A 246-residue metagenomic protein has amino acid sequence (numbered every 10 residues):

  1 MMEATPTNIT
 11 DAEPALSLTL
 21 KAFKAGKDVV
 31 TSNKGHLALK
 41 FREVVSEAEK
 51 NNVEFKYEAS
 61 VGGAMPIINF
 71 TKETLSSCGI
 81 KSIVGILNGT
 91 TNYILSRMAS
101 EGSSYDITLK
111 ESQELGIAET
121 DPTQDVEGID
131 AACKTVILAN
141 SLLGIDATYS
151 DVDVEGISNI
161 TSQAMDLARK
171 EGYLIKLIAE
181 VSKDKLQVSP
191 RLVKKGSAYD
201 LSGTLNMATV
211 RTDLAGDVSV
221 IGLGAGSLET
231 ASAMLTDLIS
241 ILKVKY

Functional and structural regions predicted by a protein language model:
M1-M2: N-terminal Rossmann-like NAD(P) cofactor-binding module of classical short-chain dehydrogenase/reductase
P6-N8, N88, V193: Short glycine-rich anion-binding loops that position phosphate/pyrophosphate groups of nucleotides and phosphorylated
T7-A25, S32-K72: Rossmann-fold NAD(P)-binding glycine/threonine-rich loop
S17, G62, P66, C78 (+6 more regions): Conserved active-site and cofactor/substrate-binding residues in soluble primary-metabolism enzymes
V29, E54-F55, E119, I175: Hydrophobic beta-strand scaffold residues
E73-K134, L138: Conserved anion/nucleotide-ligand pocket segment
L109-M207: Substrate-binding/catalytic subdomain of NAD(P)-dependent oxidoreductase enzymes
S197-Y246: ATP-dependent carboxylate/acyl-activation modules
